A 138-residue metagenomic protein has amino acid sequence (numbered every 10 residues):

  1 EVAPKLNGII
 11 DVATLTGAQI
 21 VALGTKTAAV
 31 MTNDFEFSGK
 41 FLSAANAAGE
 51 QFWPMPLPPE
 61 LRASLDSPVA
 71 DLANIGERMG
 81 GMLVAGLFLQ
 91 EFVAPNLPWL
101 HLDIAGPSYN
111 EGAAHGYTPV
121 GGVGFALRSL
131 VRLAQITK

Functional and structural regions predicted by a protein language model:
E1-K138: A generic structural signal for tightly packed, nonpolar segments enriched in small/aliphatic residues
